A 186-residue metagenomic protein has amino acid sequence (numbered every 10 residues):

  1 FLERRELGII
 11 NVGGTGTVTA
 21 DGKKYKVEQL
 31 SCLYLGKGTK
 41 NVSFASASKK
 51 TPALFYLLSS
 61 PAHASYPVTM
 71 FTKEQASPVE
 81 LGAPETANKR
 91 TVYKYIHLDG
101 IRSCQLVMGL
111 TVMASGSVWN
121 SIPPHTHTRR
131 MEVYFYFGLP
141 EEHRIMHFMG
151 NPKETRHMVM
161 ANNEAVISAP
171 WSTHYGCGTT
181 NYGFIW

Functional and structural regions predicted by a protein language model:
F1, K89-V133: A short glycine-rich, His/Asp/Glu-containing loop-to-beta-strand
F1-K37: Extended, compositionally biased flexible segments
F1-L2, A45-S46, N120-H127, H147 (+2 more regions): Short histidine-centered beta-strand/loop micro-motifs that create catalytic or ligand/metal-coordination sites
F1-L2, T15, V27, A53 (+3 more regions): Fe(II)/2-oxoglutarate oxygenase catalytic core
L2-T17, V112-A114, H127-K153, V159-M160: Short, conserved beta-strand element in jelly-roll/cupin
I9, K24, C32-Y34, F55-L57 (+4 more regions): Conserved hydrophobic/aromatic beta-strand scaffold that supports enzyme active sites
V27-A47, V159-T180, I185-W186: Conserved metal-binding segment of the jelly-roll/cupin
A45-L110: Surface-exposed beta-loop interaction hotspot
